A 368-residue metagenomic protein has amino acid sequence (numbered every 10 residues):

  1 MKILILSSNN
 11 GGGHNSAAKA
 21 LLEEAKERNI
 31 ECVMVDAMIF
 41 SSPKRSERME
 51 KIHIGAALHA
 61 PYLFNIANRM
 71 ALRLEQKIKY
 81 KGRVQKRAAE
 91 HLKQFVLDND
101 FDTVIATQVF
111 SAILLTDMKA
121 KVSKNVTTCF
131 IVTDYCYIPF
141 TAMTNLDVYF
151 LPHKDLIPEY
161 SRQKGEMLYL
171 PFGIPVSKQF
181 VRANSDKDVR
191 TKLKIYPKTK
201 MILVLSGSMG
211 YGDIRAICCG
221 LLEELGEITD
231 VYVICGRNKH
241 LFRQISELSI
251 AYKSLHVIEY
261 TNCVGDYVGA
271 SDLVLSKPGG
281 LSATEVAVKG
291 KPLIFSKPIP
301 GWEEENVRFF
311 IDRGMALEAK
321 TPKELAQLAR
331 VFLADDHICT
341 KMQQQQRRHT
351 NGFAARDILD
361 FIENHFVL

Functional and structural regions predicted by a protein language model:
G12, A17, M70-Q163, P171: Active-site and donor-binding regions of nucleotide-sugar-utilizing enzymes
A20-L97: Conserved N-terminal ligand/cofactor-binding loop architecture of enzyme catalytic domains
V148-M201, L205-S208, R237-H240: A nucleotide-sugar donor-handling region in carbohydrate enzymes
I195-A270: Donor-nucleotide binding loops and adjacent catalytic segments primarily of GT-B fold Leloir glycosyltransferases
G269-G279: Acidic donor-binding loop of glycosyltransferase active sites
I311-H337: C-terminal "capping" alpha-helix adjacent to the active site of nucleotide-linked donor transferases in cell-envelope
I338-G352: A short, well-ordered alpha-helix in the C-terminal region of glycosyltransferases
N351-L368: C-terminal alpha-helical cap of glycosyltransferases
